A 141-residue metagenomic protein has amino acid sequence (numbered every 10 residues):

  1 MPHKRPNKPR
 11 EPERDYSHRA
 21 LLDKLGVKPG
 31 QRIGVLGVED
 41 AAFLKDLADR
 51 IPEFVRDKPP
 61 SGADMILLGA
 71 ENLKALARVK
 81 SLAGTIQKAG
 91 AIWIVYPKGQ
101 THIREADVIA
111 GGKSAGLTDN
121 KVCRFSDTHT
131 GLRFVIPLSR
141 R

Functional and structural regions predicted by a protein language model:
M1-K24: Class I SAM-dependent methyltransferase Rossmann-like catalytic core, especially the SAM/SAH-binding loop
L25, G30-E39: Conserved class I S-adenosyl-L-methionine
L36, I66-E71, V95-P97: Conserved beta-strand segments of the P-loop GTPase G domain that flank and frequently precede/overlap
D49-V55, A70-S81: Glycine-rich, highly charged phosphate/nucleotide-binding loops
E53-A63: Short acidic low-complexity segments
K74-D107: Mid-chain, well-packed structural core segment of small domains
P97-S114, N120-D127: Short, compact, well-ordered microdomains
L117-R141: Class I S-adenosyl-L-methionine
